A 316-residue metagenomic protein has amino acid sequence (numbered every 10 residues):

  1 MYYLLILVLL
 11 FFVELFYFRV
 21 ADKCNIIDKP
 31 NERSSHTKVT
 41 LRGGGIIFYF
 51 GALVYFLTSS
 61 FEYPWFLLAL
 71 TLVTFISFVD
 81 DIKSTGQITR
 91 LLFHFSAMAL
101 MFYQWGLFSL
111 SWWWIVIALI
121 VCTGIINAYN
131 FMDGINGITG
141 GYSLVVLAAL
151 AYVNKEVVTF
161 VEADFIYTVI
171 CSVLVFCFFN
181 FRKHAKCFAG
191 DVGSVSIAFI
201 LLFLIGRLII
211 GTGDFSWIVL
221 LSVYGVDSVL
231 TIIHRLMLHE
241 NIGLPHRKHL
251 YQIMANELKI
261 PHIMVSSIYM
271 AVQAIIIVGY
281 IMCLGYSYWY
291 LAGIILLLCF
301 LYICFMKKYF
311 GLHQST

Functional and structural regions predicted by a protein language model:
M1, I210-T316: C-terminal membrane-associated helical module and adjoining short loops/tails
M1-V229: "…together with the soluble PPM/PP2C metallo-phosphatase catalytic core" -> "…together with the soluble PPM/PP2C
